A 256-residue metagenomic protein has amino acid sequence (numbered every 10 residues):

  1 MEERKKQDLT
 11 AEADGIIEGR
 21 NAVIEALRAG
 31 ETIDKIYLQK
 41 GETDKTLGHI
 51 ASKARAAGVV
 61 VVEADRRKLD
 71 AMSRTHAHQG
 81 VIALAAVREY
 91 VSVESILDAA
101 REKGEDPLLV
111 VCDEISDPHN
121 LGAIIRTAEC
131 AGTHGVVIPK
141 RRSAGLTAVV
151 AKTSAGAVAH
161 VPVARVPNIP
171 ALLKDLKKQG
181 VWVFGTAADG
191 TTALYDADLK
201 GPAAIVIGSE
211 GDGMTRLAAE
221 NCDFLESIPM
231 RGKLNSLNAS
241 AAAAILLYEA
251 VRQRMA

Functional and structural regions predicted by a protein language model:
M1-A99: N-terminal positively charged helical leader segments and presequences
G19, N120, A128, V183 (+3 more regions): Conserved RecA-like P-loop NTPase ATPase core
I24, A29, C130, K152-A157 (+1 more regions): Structured adenosyl-cofactor binding patch, chiefly the S-adenosyl-L-methionine
E25-T32, G48, V59, R101-T192: RNA substrate-binding interface of SAM-dependent RNA methyltransferases
K53, H78-I82, K152-A157, K200-A204: Short, hinge-like loop/turn segments at secondary-structure boundaries
D65, A86, D113, P139-K140 (+5 more regions): Short beta->alpha connector loops at strand-helix junctions that form conserved, small/polar/Pro-enriched
F184-N238: Active-site/ligand-binding-proximal alpha/beta "capping" segment
